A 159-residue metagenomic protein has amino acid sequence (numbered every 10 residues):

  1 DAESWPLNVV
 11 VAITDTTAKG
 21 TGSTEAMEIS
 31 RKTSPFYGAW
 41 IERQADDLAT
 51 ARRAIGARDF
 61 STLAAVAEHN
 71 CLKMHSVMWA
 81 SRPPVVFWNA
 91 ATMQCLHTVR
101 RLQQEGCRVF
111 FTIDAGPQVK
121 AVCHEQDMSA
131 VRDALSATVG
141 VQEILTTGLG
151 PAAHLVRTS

Functional and structural regions predicted by a protein language model:
A2-S159: C-terminal nucleotide
